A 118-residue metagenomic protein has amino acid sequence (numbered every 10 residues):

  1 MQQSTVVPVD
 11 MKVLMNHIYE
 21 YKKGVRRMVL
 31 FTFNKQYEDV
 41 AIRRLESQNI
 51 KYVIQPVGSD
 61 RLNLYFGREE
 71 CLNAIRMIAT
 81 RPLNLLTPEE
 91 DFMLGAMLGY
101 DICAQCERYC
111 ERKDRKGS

Functional and structural regions predicted by a protein language model:
M1-S118: Domain-length accessory/inserted modules outside core catalytic folds
